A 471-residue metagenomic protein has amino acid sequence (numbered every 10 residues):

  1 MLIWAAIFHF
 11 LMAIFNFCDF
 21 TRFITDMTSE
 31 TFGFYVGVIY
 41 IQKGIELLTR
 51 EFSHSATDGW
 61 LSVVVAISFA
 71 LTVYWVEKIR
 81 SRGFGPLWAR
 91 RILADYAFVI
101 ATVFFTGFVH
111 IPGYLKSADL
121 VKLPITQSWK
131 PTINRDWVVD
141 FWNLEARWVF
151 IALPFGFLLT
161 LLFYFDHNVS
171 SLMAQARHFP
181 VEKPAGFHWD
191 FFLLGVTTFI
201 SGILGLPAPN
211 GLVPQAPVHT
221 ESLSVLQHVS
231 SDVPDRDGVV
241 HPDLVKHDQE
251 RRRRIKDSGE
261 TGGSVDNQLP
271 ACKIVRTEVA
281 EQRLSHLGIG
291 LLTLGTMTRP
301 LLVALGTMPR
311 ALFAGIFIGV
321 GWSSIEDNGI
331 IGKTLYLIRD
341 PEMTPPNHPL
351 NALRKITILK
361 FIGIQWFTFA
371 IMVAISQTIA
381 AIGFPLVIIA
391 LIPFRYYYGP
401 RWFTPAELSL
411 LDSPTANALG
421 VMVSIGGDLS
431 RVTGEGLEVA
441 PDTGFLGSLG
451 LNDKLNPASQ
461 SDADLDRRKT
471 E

Functional and structural regions predicted by a protein language model:
M1-E471: Transmembrane helical cores of multi-pass ion-transport proteins
